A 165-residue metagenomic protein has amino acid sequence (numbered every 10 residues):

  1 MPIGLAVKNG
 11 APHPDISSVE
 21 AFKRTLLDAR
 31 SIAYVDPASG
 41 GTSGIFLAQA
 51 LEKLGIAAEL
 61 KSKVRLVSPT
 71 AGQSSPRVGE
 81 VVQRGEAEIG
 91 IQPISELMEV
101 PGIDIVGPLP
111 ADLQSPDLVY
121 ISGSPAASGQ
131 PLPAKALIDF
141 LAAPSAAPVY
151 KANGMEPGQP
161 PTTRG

Functional and structural regions predicted by a protein language model:
M1-G165: Exported/periplasmic ABC-transporter solute-binding proteins
